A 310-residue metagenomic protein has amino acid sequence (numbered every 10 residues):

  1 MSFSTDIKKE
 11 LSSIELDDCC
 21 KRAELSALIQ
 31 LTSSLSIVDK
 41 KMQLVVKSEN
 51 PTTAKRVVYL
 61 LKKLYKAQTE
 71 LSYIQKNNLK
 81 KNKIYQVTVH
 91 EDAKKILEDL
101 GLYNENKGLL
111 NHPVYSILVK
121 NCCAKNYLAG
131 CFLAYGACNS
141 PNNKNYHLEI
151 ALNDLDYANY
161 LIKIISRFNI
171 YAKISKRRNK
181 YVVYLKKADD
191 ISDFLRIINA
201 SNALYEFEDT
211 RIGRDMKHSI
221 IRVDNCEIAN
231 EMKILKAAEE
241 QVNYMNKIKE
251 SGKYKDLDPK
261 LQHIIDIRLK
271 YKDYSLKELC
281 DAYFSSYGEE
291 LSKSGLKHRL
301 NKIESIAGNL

Functional and structural regions predicted by a protein language model:
M1-I96, I117: N-terminal low-complexity or simple alpha-helical regulatory segments that function as activation/interaction modules
A23-L31, N126-A134, D266: Short, hydrophobic/amphipathic alpha-helical patches that form generic packing surfaces within helical domains
V38-Q43, N143-K144, S275-D281: Short acidic, hydrophobic short linear motifs in intrinsically disordered regions
V46-P51, E149-N153, A282-G288: Short helix-coil junctions and helix-kink-helix linkers
K55, Y59-K81, T88-F207: DNA-contacting interfaces and partner/effector-binding or oligomerization modules in DNA-centric proteins
N199-G295: Extended mid-to-C-terminal alpha-helical interaction segments
R299, I303-I306: Residues in the recognition helix of alpha-helical DNA-binding motifs
N309-L310: Short Lys/Arg-enriched helix C-cap and helix-to-coil transition segments that create basic nucleic-acid-contact patches
